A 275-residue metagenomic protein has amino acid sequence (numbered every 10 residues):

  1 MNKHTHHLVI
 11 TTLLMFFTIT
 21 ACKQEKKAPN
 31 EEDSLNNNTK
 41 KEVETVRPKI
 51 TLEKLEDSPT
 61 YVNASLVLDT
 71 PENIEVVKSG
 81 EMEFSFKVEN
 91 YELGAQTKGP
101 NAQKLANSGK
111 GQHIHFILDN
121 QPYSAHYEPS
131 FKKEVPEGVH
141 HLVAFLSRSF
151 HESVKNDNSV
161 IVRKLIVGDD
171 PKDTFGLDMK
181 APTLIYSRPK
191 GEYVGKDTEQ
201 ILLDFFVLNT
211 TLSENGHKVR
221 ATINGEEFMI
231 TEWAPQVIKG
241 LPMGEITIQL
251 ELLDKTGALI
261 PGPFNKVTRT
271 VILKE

Functional and structural regions predicted by a protein language model:
T18-A21: C-terminal motif of bacterial Sec signal peptides marking the signal peptidase cleavage site
K23-E25: Bacterial signal peptide processing site
E32-S79, G168-V194: Short, compositionally biased P/S/T/A/G/V-rich stretches that sit at domain boundaries
V77-F84, Q96-A102, G195-D204: Short coil/turn motif common to extracellular beta-sandwich-like domains
N120-E128, E226-W233: Short beta-strand segments within Ig-like beta-sandwich modules, predominantly Fibronectin type-III
Y123, S147-N156, F228, L253-G262: Short acidic/polar inter-strand loop motif in beta-rich domains
K133-V139, I238-E245: Surface-exposed, short loops/turns at beta-strand junctions within beta-sandwich domains
